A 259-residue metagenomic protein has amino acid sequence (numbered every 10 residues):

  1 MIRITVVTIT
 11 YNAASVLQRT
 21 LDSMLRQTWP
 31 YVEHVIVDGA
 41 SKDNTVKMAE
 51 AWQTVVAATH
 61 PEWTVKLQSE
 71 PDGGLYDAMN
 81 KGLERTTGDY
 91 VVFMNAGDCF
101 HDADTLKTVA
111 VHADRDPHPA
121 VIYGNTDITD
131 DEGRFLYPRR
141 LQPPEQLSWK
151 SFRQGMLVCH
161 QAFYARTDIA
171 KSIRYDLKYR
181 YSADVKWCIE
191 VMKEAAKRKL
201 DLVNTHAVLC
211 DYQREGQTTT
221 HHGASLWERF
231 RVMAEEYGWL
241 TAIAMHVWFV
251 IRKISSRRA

Functional and structural regions predicted by a protein language model:
M1-R26: N-proximal low-complexity "stem/linker" segments adjacent to membrane-targeting elements
V6, G124, R140-E228, V232: Conserved nucleotide-sugar donor-binding catalytic segment
Y31-A40, K66-S69: Short beta-strand/loop segment that forms part of the nucleotide-sugar
D38-M48, N95: A conserved acidic beta->alpha catalytic loop
Q68-T86: Glycine-rich, basic loop-to-helix element that forms the pyrophosphate-binding segment of sugar-nucleotide handling
V91: Short aromatic/hydrophobic "clamp" motif used to bind/position activated sugar donors
N95-C99, N125: The conserved acidic donor/metal-binding loop of glycosyltransferases
A103-L136: Conserved donor NDP-sugar-binding/catalytic core segment of glycosyltransferases
